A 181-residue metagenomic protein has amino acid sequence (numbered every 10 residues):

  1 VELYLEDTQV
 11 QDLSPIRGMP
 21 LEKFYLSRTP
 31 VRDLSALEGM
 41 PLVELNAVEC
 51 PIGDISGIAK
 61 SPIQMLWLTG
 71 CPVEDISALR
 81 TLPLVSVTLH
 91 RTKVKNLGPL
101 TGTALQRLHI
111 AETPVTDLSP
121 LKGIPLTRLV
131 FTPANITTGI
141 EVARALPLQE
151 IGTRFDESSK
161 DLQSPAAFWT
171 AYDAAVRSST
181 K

Functional and structural regions predicted by a protein language model:
V1-Q11, P15-K95, P99-T116, P120-T180: Concave beta-strand-loop units of leucine-rich repeat
